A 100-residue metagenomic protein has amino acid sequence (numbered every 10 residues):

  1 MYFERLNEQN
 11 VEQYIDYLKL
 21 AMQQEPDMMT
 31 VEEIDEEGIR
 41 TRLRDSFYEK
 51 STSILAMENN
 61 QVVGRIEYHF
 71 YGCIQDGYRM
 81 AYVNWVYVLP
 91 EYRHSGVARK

Functional and structural regions predicted by a protein language model:
Y2, M22-R42: Conserved GNAT-fold acetyl-CoA-binding loop/helix
Y2-D16: A short beta-loop-alpha structural element at the N-terminal edge of CoA-dependent acyl/N-acetyltransferase catalytic
E8, Y48-E49, N59-Q61: Short strand-connecting beta-turns/loops that link adjacent beta-strands
Q13-L20, G38-T41, K100: Alpha-helical elements of Rossmann-like donor-binding domains used by nucleotide-donor carbohydrate transfer enzymes
L43-L55: A short helix-loop-beta-strand connector motif used in the catalytic cores of GNAT acetyltransferases and, in some
S53-L55, Q61-F70, Y82, Y87: Conserved beta-strand in the GNAT
Y71-V83, R93: A conserved beta-turn-beta hairpin within the catalytic core of GNAT-like acetyltransferases that forms part
W85-V88, H94-K100: Conserved acetyl-CoA-binding loop-helix of GNAT-fold acetyltransferases
